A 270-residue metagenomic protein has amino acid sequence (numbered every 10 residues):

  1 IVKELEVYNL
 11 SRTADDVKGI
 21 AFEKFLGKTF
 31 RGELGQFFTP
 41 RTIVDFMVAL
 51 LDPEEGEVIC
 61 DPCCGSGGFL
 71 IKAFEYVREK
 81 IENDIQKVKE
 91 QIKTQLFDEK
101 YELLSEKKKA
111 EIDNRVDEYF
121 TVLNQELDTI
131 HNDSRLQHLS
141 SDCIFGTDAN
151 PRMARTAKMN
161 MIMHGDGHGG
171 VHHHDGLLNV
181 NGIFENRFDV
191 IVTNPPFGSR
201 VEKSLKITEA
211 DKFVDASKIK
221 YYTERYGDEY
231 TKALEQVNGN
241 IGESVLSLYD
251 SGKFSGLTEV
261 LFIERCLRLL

Functional and structural regions predicted by a protein language model:
I1-G27: Long recognition/docking surfaces used for binding and targeting
V17-T42, V48: Class I SAM-dependent transferase core
K18-K24, P53, L127-N132, E235-I241: Active-site-adjacent bridging/hinge elements
F37-T193, F197-D215: Conserved S-adenosyl-L-methionine
E99-R115, Q125-E126, P151, G227-L270: Conserved Class I SAM-dependent methyltransferase catalytic core
V201-Q236, E243-Y249: A mobile, often basic/glycine-rich helix-loop segment that functions as the active-site lid/recognition loop
